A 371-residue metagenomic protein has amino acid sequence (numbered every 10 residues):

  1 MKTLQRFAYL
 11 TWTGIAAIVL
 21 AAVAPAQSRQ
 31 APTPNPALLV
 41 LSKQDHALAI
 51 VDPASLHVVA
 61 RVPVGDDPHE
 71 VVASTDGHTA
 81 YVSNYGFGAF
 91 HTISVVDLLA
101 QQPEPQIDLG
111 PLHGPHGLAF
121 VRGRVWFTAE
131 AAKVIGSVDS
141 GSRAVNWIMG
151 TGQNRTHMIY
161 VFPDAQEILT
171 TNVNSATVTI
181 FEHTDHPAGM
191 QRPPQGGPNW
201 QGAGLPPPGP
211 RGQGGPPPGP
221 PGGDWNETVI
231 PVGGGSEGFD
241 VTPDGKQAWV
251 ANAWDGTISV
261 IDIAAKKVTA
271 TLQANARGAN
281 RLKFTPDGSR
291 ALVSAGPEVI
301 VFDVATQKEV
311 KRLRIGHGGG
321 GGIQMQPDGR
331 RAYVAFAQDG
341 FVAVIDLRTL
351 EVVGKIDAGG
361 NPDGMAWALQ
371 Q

Functional and structural regions predicted by a protein language model:
M1-R6: N-terminal secretory signal peptides that target proteins for export/translocation
L10-G14, I18-Q371: Predominantly soluble domains enriched in secretory-pathway, periplasmic, or organellar proteins
